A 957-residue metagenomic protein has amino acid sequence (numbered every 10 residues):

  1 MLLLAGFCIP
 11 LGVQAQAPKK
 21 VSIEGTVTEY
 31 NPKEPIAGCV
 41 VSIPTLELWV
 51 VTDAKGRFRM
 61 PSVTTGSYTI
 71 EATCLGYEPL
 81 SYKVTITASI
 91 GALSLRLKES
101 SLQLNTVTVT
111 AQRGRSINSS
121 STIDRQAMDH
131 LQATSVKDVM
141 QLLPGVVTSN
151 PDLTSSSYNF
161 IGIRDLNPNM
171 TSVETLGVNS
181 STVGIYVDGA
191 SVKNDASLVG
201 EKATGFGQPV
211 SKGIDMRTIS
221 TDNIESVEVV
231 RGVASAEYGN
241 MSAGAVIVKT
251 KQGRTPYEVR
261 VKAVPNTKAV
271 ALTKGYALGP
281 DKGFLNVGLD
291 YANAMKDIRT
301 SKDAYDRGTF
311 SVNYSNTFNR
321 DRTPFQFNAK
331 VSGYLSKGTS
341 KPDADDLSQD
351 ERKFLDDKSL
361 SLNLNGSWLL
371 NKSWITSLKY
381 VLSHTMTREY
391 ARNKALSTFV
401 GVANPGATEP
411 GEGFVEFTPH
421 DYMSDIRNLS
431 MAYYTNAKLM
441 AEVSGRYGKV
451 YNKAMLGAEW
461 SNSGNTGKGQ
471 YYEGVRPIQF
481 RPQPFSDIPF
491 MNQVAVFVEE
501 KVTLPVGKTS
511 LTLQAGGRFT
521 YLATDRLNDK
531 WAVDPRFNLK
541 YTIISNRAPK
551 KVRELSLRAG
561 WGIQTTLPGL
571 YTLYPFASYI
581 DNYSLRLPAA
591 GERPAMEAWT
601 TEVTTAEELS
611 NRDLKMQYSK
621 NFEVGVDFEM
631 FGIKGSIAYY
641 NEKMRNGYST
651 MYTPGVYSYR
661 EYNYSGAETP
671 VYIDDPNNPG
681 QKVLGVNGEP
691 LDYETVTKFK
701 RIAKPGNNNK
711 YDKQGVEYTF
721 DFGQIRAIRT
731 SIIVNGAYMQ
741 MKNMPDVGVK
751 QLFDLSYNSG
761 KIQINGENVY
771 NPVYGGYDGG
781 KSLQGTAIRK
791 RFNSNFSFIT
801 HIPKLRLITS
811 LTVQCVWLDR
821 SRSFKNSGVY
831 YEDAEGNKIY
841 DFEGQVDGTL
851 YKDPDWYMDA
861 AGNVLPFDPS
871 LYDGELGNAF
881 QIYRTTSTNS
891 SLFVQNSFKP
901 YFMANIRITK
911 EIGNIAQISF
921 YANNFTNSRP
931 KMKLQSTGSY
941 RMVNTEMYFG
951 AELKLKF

Functional and structural regions predicted by a protein language model:
T26-P32, A37-S42, T73-Y77, T87-H130: Short, acidic, small-residue-rich periplasmic hinge/interaction motif at the N-terminus of Gram-negative outer-membrane
A92-R96, V136-V139, N159-G162, Y186 (+2 more regions): N-terminal periplasmic accessory domains that precede and gate Gram-negative outer-membrane beta-barrel machines
K137, Q141-D195: Extracytoplasmic beta-strand/coil segments of soluble accessory domains associated with Gram-negative outer-membrane
A190-V230: Short acidic/polar hinge/loop motifs at secondary-structure boundaries that mediate gating or recognition
R260-N293, T300-M386: Transmembrane beta-barrel wall of Gram-negative outer-membrane proteins
F318-L335, K353-N528: Face-selective signature of the C-terminal outer-membrane beta-barrel domain
V506-L511, N663-Y830: Gram-negative outer-membrane beta-barrel transporters
M644-N646, Y652, Q814-N889, N896-Y901 (+1 more regions): C-terminal beta-signal and adjacent terminal beta-strands/loops of Gram-negative outer-membrane beta-barrel proteins
